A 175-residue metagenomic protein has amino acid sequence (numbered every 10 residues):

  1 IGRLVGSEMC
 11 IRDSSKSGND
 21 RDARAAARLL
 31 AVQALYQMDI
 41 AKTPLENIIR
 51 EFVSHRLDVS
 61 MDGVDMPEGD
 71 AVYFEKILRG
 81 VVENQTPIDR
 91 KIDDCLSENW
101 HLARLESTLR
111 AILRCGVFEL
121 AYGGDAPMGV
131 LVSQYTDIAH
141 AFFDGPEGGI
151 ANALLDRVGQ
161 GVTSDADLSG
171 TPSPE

Functional and structural regions predicted by a protein language model:
I1-I11: Single conserved hydrophobic/aromatic residue that forms the stacking wall/gate of nucleotide- or nucleobase-binding
M9-C10, R50, V132-T136: Conserved RNAP core-binding helix
R12-G124, M128, D156-R157, L168-E175: Charged, compositionally biased, marginally structured helical/coil segments
R24, F143-D144: Short inter-helical turns and helix N-cap capping residues of alpha-solenoid HEAT/ARM repeat scaffolds
L131-D137, G145-V162: Preference for long, well-ordered alpha-helical segments
H140: Positively charged, low-complexity, intrinsically disordered RNA-binding extensions
